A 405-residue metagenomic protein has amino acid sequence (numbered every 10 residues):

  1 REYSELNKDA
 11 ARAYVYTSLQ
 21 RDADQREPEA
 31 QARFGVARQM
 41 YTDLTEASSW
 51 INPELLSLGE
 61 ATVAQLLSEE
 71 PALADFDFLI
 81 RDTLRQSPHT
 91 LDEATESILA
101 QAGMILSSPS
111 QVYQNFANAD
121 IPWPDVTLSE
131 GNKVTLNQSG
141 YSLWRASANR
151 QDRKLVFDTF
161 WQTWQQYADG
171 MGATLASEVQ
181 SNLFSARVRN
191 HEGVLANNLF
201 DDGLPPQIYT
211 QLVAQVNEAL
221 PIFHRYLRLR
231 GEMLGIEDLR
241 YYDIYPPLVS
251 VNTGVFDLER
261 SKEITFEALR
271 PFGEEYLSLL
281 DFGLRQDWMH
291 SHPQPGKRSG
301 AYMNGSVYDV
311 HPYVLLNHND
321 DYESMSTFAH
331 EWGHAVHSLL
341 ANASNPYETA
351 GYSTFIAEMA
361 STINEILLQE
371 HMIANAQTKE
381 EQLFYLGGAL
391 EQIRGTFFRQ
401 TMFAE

Functional and structural regions predicted by a protein language model:
R1-V251: A well-structured
R189-A196, D238-Y241, G300-H311, E331-N342 (+1 more regions): Active-site-adjacent bridging/hinge elements
N190, N319-A341, S361, I366: Active-site recognition of the HExxH zinc-binding catalytic motif
V251-F256, M289-V310: Catalytic zinc-binding patch centered on the HExxH motif and its immediate surroundings that defines zinc-dependent
N252-L258, I264, P271, V307-A329: Short pre-active-site segment immediately N-terminal to the catalytic Zn-binding motif
E267, P271-S278, N304, H334 (+2 more regions): Conserved helix-loop functional segments at active or binding sites
E348-A360, Q392-T396: Active-site metal-coordination segments of metallo-dependent hydrolases
E370-E405: Long, amphipathic alpha-helical stalk/connector segments used for oligomerization, subunit docking, or mechanical
